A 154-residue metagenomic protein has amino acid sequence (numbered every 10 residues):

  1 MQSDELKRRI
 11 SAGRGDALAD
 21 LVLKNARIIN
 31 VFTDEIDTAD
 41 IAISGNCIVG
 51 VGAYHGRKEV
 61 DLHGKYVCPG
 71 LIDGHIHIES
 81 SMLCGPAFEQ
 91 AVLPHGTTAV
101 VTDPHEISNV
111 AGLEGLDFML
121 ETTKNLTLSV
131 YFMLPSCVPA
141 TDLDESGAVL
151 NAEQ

Functional and structural regions predicted by a protein language model:
Q2-G70: Histidine-rich, glycine-flanked metal-binding segment
S3-A12, E89-Q154: Divalent-metal coordination cores built from histidine and acidic residues
L18-L23, Y54-D103: Replace "His-x-His-based motif
R27, G45-C47, I76-I78, P104-E106 (+1 more regions): Short glycine-rich, polar/acidic loop-and-turn segments at beta strand-coil junctions
N30-D34, S81, S146-L150: Short loop/turn motifs at secondary-structure junctions and domain boundaries
S44-N46, G50-G52, G64-K65, M82 (+3 more regions): Short, surface-exposed linear patches
